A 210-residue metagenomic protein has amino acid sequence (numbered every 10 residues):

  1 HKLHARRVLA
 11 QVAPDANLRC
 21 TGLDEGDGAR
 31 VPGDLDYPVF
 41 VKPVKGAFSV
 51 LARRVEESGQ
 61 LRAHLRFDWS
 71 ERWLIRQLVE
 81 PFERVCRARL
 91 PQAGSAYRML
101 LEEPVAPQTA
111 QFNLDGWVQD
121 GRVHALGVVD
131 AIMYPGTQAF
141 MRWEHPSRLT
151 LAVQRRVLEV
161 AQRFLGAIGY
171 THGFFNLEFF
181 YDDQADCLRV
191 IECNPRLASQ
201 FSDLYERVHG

Functional and structural regions predicted by a protein language model:
H1-D36, K45-A47, A63: Conserved N-proximal alpha/beta basic substrate-recognition cap immediately N-terminal to, or forming the N-lobe
C20-G22, V39-V85, Q111-N113, M133-L149 (+1 more regions): Glycine-rich phosphate-binding loop of ATP-grasp-fold ATP-dependent ligases
P32-Y37, L90-G94: Nucleotide-sugar donor-binding and catalytic loop/hinge architecture of NDP-sugar-dependent glycosyltransferases
G46-F48, S95, Q108-F112, H172-F175: Short, basic and Ser/Thr-rich N-terminal targeting/leader segments
G59, E103-A167, F174, N194-G210: ATP-dependent carboxylate/phosphate-activation module, predominantly the ATP-grasp catalytic core and closely related
G59, L65-M133, R156, F180-R189: Phosphate-binding site of ATP-dependent enzymes
N176-E178, V190-C193: Short, conserved beta-strand edge motifs with alternating hydrophobic and charged residues
